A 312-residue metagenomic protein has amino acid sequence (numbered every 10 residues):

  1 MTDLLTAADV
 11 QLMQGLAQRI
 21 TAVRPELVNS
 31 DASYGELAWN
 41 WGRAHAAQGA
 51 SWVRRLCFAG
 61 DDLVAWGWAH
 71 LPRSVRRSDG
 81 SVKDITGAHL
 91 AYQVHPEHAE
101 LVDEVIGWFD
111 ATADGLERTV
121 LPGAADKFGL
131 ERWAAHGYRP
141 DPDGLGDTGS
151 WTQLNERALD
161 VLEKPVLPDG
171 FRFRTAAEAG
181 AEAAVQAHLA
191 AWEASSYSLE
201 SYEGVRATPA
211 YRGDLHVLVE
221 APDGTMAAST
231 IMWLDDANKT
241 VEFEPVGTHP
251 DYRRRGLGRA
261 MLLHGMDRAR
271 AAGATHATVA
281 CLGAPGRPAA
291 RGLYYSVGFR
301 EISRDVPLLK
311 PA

Functional and structural regions predicted by a protein language model:
M1-W41, P165-Y197, T225: Short amphipathic alpha-helix that is part of the acyltransferase structural core
L5, Q18-G115, P222, A227-E244 (+1 more regions): Conserved donor-binding loop and adjoining core beta-sheet/short helix segment in diverse acyl/aminoacyl transferases
A65, P142-T148, A227-A228, S303: A structural microfeature
L71-V75, G87-D169, V306-K310: Acyl-donor-binding surface of acyltransferase catalytic domains
H98-A111, P245-H249, R254-A271, R291-S296: Conserved acetyl-CoA-binding loop-helix of GNAT-fold acetyltransferases
A113-A125, A269-L282: Conserved GNAT acetyl-CoA-binding A-motif
L159-V241: Flexible, substrate/cofactor-facing loop regions flanked by secondary structure within enzyme catalytic domains
L262, G286-A290, P307-A312: Short glycine/proline-centered loop/turn elements that form peptide/ligand docking sites
